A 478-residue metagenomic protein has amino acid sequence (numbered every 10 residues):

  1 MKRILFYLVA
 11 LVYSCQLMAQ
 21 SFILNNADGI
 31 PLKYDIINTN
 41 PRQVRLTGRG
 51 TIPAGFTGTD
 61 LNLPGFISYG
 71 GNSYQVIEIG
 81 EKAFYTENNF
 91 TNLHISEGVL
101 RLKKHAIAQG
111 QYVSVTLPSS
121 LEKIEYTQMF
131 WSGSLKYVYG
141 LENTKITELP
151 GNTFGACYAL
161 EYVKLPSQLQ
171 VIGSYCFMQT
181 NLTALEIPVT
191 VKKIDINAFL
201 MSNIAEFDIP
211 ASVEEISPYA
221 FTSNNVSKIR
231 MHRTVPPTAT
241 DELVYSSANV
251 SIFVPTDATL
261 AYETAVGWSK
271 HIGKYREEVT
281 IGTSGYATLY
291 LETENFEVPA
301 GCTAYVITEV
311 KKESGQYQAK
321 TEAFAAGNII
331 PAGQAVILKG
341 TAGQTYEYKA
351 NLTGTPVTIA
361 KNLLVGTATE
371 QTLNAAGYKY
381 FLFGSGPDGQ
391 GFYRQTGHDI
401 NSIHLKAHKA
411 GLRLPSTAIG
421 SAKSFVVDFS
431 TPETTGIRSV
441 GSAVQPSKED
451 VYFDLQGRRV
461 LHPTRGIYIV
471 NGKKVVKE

Functional and structural regions predicted by a protein language model:
M1, A19, Y262, V336 (+4 more regions): Terminal processing/anchoring signals of secreted or surface-associated proteins and related intramolecular
M1-R3, I467-E478: C-terminal tail/sorting-segment detector
L17-S21, G29: Boundary at the C-terminal end of the N-terminal hydrophobic targeting segment
N38-P41, G55-I77, N88-R101, G110-K123 (+7 more regions): Structural signature of tandem-repeat unit edges
E81-K82, K103-A106, E125-F130, P150-T153 (+4 more regions): Consensus positions within tandem repeat domains that build extended binding/scaffold surfaces
E278-T280, A418-D454: Residue-level detector of functionally pivotal "anchor" positions at catalytic/ligand-binding pockets or at interdomain
T353-S421: Contiguous ligand/interfacial binding patches
